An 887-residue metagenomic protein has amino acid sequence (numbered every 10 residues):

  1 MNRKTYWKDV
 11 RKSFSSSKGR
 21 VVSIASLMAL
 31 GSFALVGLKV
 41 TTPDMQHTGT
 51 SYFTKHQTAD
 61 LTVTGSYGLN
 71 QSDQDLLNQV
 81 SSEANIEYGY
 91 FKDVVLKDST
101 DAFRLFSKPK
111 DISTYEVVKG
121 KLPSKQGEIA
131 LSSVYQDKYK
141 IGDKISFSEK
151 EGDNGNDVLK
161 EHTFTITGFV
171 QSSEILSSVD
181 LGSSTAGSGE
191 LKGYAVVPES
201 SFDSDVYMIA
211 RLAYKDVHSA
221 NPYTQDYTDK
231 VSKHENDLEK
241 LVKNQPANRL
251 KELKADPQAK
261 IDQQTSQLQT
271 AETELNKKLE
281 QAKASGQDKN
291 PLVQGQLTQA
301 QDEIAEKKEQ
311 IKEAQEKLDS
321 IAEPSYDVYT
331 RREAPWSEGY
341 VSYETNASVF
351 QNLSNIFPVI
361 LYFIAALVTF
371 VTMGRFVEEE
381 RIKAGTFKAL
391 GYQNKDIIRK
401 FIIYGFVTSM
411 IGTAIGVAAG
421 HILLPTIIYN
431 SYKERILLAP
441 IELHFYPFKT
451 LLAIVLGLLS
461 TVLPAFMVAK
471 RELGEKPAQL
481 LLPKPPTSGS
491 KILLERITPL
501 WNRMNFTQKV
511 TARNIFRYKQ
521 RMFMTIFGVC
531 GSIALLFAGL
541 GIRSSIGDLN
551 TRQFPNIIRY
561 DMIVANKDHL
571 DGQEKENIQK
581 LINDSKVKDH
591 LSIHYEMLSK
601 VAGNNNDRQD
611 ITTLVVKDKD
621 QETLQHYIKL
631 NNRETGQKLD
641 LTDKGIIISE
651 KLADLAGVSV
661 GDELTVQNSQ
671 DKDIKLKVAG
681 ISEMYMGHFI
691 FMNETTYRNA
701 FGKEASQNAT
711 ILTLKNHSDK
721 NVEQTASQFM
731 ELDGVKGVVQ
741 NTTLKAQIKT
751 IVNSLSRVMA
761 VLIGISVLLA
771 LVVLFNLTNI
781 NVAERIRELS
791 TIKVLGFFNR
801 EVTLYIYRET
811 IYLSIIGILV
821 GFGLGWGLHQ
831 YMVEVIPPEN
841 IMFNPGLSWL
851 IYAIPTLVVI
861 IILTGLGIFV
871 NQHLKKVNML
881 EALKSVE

Functional and structural regions predicted by a protein language model:
M1-F33, I402, S490-G531, N781-E784 (+3 more regions): N-terminal Sec/SRP start-transfer signal
R3-F363, N394, L549, Q553-M562 (+1 more regions): Membrane transport/envelope proteins' first extracytoplasmic loop
K4, G474-I492, Q872-E887: Short cytosolic juxtamembrane segments of multi-pass membrane proteins
D9, S17, L367-F406, S756 (+1 more regions): Interfacial "coupling" helices/loops that link adjacent transmembrane helices in transporter permeases
S16-D44, D60, F406, A414 (+3 more regions): Short, strongly hydrophobic transmembrane alpha-helices
F370-I382, F406-L438, P447-G474, T778 (+3 more regions): Small-residue-rich transmembrane alpha-helices
F506-D643, E650-K651, D662: Juxtamembrane segments of multi-pass membrane proteins
